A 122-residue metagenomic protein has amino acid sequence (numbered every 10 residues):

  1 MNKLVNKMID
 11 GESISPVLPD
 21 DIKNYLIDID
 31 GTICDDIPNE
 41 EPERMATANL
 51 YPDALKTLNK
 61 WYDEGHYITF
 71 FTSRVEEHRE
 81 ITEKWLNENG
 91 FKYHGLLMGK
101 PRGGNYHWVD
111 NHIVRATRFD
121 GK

Functional and structural regions predicted by a protein language model:
M1-K122: HAD-like aspartate-dependent phosphatase fold
